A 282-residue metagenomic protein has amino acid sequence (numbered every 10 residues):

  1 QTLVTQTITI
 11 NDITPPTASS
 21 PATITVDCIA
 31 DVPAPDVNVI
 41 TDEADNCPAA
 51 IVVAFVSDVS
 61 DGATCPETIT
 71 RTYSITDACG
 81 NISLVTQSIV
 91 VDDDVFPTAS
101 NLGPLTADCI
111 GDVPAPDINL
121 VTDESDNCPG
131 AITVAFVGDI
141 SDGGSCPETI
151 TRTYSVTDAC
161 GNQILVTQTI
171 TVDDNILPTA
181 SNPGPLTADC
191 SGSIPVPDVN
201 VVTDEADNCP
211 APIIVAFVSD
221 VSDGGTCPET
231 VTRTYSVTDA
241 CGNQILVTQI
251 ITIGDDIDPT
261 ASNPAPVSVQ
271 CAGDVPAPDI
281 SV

Functional and structural regions predicted by a protein language model:
Q1-V282: Proline-threonine-serine-rich low-complexity tracts
